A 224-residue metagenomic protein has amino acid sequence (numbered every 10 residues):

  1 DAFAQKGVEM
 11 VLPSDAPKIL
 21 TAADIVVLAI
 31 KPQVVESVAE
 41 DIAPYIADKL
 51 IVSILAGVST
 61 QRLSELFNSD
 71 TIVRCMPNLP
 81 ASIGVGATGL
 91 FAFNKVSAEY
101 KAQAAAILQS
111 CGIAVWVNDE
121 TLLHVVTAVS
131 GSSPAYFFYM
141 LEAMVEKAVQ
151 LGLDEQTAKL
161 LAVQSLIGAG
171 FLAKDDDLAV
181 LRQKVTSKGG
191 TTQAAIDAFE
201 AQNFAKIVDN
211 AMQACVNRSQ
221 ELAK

Functional and structural regions predicted by a protein language model:
A2-E9: Short, conserved SAM-binding/catalytic segment of Class I S-adenosyl-L-methionine-dependent methyltransferases
F3, D15-L90: Rossmann-like NAD(P)(H) cofactor-binding subdomain of soluble oxidoreductases
E9-A16, V115-V117: Short acidic-hydrophobic, aromatic-tinged amphipathic segments that line or gate anion-handling sites
A56-V58, P77-A81, S130, S165-L166 (+1 more regions): Glycine-rich beta-alpha junction loops
R62-T71, A87-V125, Y136-D175, R218: Internal alpha-helical scaffold of NAD(P)-dependent oxidoreductase catalytic cores
L122-A128, L178-Q183: Short pre-catalytic strand/loop immediately N-terminal to key active-site residues, enriched for Gly-Thr
K159-V163, I167-K224: NAD(P)-dependent Rossmann-like dehydrogenase/reductase catalytic/cofactor-binding core
